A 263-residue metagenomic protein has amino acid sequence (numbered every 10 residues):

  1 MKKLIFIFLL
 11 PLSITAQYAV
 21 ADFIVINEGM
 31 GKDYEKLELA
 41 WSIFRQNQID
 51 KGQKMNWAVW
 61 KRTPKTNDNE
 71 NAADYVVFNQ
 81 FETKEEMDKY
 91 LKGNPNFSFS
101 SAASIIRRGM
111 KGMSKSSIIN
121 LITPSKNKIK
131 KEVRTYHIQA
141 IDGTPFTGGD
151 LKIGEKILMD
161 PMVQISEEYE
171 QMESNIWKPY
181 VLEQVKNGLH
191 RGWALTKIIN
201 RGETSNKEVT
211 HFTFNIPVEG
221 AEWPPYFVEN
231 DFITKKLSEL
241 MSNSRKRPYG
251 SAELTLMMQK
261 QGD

Functional and structural regions predicted by a protein language model:
M1-A19: Bacterial Sec-dependent N-terminal signal peptides
A16-D263: Short S/T/G/P-rich N-terminal loop/turn motif that feeds into the first structured element of a domain
